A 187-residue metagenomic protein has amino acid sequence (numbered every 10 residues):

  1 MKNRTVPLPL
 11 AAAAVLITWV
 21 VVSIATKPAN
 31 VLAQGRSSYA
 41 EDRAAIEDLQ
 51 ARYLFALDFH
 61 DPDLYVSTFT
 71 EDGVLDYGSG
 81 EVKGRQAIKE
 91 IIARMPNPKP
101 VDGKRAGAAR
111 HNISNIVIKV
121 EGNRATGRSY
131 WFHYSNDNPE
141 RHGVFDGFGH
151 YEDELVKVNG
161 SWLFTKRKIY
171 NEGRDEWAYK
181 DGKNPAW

Functional and structural regions predicted by a protein language model:
M1-A14: Bacterial N-terminal signal peptides that target proteins for export
A11-K27: Bacterial N-terminal signal peptides
A25-Q34, P100-W187: A beta-strand edge to alpha-helix "cap/lid" segment located at domain peripheries
K27-F59, D63-E71: Short, low-complexity N-terminal intrinsically disordered segments enriched in polar/charged residues
E47, A51, Q86-K89, A93 (+1 more regions): Generic alpha-helical structural signal
P62-W131: A solvent-exposed, acidic/Ser-Thr-rich amphipathic alpha-helical stretch
